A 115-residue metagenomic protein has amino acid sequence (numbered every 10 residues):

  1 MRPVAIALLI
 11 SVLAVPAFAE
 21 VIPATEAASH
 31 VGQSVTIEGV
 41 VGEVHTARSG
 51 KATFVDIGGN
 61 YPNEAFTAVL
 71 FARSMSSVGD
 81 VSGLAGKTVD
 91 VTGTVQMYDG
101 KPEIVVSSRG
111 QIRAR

Functional and structural regions predicted by a protein language model:
A5-P16: Bacterial N-terminal signal peptides
A17-R115: OB-fold and OB-like single-stranded nucleic-acid-recognition modules and their adjacent interaction interfaces
